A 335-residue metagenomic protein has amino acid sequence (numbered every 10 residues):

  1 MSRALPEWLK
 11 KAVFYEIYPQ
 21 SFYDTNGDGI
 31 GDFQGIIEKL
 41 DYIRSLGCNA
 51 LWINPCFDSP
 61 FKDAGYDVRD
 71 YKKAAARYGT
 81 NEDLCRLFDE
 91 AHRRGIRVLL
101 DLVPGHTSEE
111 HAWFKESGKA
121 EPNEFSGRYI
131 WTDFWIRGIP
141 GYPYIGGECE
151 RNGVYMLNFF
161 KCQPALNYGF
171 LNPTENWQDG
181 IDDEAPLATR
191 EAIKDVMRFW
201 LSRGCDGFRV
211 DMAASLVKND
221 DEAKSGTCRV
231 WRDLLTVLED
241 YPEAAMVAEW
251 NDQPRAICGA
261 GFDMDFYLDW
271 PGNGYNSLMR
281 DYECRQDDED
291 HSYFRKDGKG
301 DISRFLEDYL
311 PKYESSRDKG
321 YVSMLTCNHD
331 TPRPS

Functional and structural regions predicted by a protein language model:
S2-E191, S202, R209, A213-M264 (+1 more regions): Acidic/aromatic-lined carbohydrate-recognition and catalytic surfaces of CAZymes acting on diverse glycans
G138, R232-S335: Glycan-recognition surfaces
A185-V196, W200, K299-K312: A Trp-anchored, charged/polar loop motif used as the substrate-binding/catalytic surface of acyl/ester-handling
V196-N219, K319-T331: Active-site groove signature of glycoside hydrolases
